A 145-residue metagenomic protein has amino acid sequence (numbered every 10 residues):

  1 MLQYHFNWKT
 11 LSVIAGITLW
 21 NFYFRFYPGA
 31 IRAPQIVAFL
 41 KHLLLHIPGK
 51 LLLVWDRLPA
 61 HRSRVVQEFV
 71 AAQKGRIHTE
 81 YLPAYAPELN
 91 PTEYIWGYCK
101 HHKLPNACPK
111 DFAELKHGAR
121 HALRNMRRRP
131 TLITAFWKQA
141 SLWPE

Functional and structural regions predicted by a protein language model:
M1-E145: Short functional hotspots at interaction and active-site rims
